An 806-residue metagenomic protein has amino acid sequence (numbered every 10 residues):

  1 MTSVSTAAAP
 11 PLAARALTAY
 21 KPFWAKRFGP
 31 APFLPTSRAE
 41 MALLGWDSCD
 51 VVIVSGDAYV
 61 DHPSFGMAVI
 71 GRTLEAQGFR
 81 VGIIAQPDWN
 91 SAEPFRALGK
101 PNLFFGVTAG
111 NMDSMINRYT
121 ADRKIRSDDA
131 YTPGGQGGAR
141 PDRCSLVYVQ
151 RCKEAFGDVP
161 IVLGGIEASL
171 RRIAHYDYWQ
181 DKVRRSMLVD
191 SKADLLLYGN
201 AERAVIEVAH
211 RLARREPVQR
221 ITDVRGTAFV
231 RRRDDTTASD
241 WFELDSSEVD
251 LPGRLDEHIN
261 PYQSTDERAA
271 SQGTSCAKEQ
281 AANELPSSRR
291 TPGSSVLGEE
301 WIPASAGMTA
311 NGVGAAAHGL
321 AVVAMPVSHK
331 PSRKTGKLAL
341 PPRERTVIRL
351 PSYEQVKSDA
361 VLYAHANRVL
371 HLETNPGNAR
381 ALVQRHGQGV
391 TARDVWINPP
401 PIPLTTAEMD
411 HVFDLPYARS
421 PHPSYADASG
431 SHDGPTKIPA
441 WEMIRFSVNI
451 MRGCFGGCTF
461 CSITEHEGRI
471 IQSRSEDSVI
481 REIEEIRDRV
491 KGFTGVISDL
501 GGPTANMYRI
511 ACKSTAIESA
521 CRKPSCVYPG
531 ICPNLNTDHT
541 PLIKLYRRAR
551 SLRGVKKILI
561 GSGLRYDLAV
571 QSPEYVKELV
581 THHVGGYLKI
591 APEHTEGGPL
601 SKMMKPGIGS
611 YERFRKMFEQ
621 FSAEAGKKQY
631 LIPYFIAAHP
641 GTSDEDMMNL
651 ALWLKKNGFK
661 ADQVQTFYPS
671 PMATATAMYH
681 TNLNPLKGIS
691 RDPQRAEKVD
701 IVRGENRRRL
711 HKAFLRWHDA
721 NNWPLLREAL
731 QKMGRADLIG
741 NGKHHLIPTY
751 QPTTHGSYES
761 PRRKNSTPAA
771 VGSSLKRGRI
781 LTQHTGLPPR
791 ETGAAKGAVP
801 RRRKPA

Functional and structural regions predicted by a protein language model:
T2-Y20, G273-A281, N311-P326, Y750-A806: Acidic, low-complexity intrinsically disordered tails
I53-G56, V69, I83-I84, D88-W89 (+4 more regions): Conserved SAM/AdoMet-binding glycine-rich loop
V54-Y59, A426-S462, V496-S498: N-terminal pre-triad scaffold of radical SAM enzymes
A58, G66, A85-E284, L297-V390: Glycine-rich beta-alpha loop elements in corrinoid/cobalamin-binding modules across cobalamin-dependent enzymes
N90, Q219-T236, P351-T374, A392 (+5 more regions): Terminal amphipathic helices with adjacent charged low-complexity linkers/tails
D113-D122, L170-R172, G199-H210, R231-S239 (+6 more regions): Flexible glycine/acidic-rich beta-alpha junction loops that bind and position SAM and/or redox cofactors in anaerobic
M187-G199, A713-S757: Amphipathic alpha-helical packing elements
Y575, P640-K655: Catalytic cores of alpha/beta
